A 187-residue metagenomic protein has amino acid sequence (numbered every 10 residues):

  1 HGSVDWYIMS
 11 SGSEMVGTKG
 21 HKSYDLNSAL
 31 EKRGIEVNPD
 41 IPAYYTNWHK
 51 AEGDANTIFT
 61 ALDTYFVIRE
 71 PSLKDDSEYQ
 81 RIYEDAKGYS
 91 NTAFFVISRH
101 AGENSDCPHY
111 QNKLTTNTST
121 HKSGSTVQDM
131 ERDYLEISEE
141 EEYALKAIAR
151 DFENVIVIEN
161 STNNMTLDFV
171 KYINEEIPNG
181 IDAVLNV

Functional and structural regions predicted by a protein language model:
H1-V187: C-terminal non-catalytic regions of proteins with extracellular/luminal or membrane-system context
